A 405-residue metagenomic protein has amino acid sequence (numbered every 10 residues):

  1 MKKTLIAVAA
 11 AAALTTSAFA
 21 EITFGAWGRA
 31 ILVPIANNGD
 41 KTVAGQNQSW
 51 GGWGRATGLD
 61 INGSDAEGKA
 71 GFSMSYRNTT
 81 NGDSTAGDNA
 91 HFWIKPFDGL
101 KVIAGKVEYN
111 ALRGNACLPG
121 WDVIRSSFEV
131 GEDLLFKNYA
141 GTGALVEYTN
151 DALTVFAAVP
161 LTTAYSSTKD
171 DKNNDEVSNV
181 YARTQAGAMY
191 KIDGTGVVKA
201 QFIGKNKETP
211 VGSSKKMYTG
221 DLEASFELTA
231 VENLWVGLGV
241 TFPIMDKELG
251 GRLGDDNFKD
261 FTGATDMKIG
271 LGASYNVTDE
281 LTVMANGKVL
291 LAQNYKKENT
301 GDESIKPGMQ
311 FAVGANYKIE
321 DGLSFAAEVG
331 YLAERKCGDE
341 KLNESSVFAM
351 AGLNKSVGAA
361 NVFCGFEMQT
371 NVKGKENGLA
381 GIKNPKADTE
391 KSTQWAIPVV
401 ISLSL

Functional and structural regions predicted by a protein language model:
T4, Q46-T57, S84-A90, K137-T142 (+8 more regions): Residues that define the transmembrane beta-barrel architecture of outer-membrane proteins
A9, A13, G58-N62, H91-W93 (+7 more regions): Outer-membrane beta-barrel architecture
S17-T23, D65-K69, F97-G99, Y148-T154 (+6 more regions): Strand-connecting loop/turn motifs
I22-L32, Q46-A164, V180-Q185, M189-K191: Outer membrane beta-barrel
F24-A30, G68-F72, V102, V155-A157 (+8 more regions): Transmembrane beta-strands of outer-membrane beta-barrel proteins
R29-V33, S75-T79, V107-Y109, A158-A164 (+9 more regions): Outer-membrane beta-barrel pore domains and translocons
A152, K191-G338, L342-N343: Detector for outer-membrane/organellar transmembrane beta-barrel domains, recognizing the amphipathic beta-strand
Y317, K355-V357, F366-M368, K391-L405: Outer-membrane beta-barrel "beta-signal"
